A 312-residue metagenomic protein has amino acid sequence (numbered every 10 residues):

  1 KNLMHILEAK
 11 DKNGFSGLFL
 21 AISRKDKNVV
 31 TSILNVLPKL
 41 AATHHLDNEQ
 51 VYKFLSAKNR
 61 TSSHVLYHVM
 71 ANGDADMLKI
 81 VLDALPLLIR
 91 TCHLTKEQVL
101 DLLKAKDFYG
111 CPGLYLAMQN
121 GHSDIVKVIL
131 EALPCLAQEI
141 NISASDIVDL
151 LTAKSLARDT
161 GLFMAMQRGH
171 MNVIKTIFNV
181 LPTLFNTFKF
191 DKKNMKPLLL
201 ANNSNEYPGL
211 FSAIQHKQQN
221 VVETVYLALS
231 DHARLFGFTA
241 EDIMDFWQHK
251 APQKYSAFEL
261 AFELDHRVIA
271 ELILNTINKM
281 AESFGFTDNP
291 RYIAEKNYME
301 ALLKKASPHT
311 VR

Functional and structural regions predicted by a protein language model:
K1-I6, L34-Y52, L82-I89, H93-L100 (+5 more regions): Ankyrin repeat domain, specifically the short helix-to-loop turn at the C-terminus of the second helix of each repeat
K10-D11, K58-R60, K106-D107, K154-S155 (+2 more regions): Ankyrin repeat boundary/linker residues
V29, M77, D124-I125, V173 (+2 more regions): Conserved ankyrin/ankyrin-like repeat signature
P308-R312: Non-Sec secretion/translocation targeting segments of pathogen effectors
